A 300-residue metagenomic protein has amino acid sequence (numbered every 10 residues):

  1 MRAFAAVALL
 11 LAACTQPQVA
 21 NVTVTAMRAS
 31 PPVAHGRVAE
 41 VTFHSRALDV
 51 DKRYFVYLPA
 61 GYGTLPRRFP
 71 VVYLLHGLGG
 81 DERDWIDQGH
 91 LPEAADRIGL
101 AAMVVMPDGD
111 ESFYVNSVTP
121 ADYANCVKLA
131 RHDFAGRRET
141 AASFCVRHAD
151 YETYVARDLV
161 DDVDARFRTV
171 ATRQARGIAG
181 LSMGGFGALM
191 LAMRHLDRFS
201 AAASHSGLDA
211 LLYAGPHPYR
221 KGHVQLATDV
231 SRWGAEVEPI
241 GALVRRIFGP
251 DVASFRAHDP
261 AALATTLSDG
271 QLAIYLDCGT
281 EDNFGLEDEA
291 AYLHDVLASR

Functional and structural regions predicted by a protein language model:
M1-V7: Sec-dependent signal peptide recognition, specifically the positively charged N-region followed immediately by
V7-A8, A101: Short, surface-exposed beta-edge/turn micro-motifs
L11-A13: C-terminal motif of bacterial Sec signal peptides marking the signal peptidase cleavage site
T15-R300: Non-catalytic cap/lid and distal C-terminal segments of serine-dependent acyl enzymes
